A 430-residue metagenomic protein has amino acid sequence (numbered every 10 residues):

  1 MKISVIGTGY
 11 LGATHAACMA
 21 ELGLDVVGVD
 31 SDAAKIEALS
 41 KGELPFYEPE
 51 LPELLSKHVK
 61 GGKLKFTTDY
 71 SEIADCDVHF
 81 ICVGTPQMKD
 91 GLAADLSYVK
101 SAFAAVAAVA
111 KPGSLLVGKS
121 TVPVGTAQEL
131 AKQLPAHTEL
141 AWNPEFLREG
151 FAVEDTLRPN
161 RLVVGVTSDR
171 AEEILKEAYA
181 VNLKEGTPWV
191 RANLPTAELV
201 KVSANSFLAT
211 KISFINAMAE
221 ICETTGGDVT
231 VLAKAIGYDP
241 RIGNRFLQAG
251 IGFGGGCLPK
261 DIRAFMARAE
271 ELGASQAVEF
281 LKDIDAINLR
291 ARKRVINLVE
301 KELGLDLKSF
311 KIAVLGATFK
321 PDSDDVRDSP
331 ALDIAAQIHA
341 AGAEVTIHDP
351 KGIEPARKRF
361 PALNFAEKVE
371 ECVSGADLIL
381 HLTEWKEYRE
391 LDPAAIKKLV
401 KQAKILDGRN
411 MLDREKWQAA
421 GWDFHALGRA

Functional and structural regions predicted by a protein language model:
M1-A430: Structural/interface elements that position substrates and couple domains in central-metabolism enzymes
